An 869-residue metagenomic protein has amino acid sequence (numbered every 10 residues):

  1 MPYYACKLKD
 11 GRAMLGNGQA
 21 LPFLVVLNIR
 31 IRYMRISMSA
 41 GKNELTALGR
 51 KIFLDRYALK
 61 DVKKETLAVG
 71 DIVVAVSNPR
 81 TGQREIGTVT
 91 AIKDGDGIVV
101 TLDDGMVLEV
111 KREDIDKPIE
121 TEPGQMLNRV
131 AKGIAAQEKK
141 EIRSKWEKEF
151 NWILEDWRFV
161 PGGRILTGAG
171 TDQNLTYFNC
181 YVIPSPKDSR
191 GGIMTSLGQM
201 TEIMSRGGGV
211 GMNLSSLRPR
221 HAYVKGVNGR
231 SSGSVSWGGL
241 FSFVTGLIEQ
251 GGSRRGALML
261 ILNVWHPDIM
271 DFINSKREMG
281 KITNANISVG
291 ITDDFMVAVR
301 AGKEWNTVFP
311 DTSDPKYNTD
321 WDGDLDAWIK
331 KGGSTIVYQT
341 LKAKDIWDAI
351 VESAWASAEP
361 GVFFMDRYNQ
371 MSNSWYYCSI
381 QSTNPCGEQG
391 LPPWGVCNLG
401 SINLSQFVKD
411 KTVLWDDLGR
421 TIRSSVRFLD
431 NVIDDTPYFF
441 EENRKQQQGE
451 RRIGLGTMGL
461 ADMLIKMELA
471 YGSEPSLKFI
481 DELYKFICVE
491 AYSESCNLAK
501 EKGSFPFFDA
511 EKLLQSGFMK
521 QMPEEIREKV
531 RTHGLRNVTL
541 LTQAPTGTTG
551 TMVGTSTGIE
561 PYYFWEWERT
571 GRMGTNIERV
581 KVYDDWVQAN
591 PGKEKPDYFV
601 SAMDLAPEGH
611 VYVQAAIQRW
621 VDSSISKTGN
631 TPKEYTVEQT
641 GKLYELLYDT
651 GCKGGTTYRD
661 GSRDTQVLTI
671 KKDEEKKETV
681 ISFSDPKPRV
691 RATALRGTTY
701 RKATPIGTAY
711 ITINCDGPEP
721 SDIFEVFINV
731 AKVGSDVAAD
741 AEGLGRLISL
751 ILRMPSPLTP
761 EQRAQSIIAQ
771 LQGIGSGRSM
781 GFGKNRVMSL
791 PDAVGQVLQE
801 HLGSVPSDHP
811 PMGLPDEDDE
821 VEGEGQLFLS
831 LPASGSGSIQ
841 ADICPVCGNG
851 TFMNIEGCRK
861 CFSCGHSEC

Functional and structural regions predicted by a protein language model:
C6-K7, G11, L24-N43, F53-D55 (+11 more regions): Active-site cavity-forming subdomains of large catalytic enzyme subunits
F53, E388-G390, L429, I433-D434 (+5 more regions): Catalytic alpha/beta core of large soluble enzyme barrels
Q83-I92: Short beta-strand-centered aromatic/proline hotspots
E113-D114, I291, S374-Q381, P385-G390 (+5 more regions): Terminal amphipathic helices with adjacent charged low-complexity linkers/tails
I119-R143, N151-G226, R230, S234-W237 (+8 more regions): Function-dense linear segments that define catalytic or interfacial modules in macromolecule-processing proteins
T421-R444, Q448, A470-T546, I625-S626 (+3 more regions): Internal maturation/activation junctions in enzymes
R527, T669-Y710, E824-Q840: Short, Gly/Pro- and small/polar-rich lid/capping loops
S838-C844, C858-C861, H866: Residues immediately within or flanking Cys/His clusters that coordinate Zn2+ in small zinc-binding modules
